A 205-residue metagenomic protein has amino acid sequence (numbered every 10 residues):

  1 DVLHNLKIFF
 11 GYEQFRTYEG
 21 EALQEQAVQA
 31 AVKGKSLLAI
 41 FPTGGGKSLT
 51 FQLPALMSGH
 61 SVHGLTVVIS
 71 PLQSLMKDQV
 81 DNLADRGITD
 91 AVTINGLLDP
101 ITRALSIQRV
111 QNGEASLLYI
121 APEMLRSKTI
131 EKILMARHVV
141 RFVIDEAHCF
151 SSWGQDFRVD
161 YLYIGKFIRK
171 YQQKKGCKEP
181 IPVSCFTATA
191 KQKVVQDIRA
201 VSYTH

Functional and structural regions predicted by a protein language model:
D1-I40: Conserved pre-motif I regulatory segment
V32, S48-S61: Walker A/P-loop NTP-binding motif
P42-T43, H148-C149, I168-K193: Conserved helicase ATPase motor motifs in RecA-like P-loop NTPase domains
L56-Q79, G87: Conserved SF1/SF2 helicase motif Ia
K77-L97, R109: Conserved helix-turn-beta segment of the N-terminal RecA-like "Helicase ATP-binding" lobe in SF1/SF2 helicases
P100-R141: Conserved helix/coil segment N-terminal to the catalytic DExD/H
I133-Q172: SF2 helicase catalytic motif II
T204-H205: Conserved small/polar residues in nucleotide/adenosyl-binding loops
